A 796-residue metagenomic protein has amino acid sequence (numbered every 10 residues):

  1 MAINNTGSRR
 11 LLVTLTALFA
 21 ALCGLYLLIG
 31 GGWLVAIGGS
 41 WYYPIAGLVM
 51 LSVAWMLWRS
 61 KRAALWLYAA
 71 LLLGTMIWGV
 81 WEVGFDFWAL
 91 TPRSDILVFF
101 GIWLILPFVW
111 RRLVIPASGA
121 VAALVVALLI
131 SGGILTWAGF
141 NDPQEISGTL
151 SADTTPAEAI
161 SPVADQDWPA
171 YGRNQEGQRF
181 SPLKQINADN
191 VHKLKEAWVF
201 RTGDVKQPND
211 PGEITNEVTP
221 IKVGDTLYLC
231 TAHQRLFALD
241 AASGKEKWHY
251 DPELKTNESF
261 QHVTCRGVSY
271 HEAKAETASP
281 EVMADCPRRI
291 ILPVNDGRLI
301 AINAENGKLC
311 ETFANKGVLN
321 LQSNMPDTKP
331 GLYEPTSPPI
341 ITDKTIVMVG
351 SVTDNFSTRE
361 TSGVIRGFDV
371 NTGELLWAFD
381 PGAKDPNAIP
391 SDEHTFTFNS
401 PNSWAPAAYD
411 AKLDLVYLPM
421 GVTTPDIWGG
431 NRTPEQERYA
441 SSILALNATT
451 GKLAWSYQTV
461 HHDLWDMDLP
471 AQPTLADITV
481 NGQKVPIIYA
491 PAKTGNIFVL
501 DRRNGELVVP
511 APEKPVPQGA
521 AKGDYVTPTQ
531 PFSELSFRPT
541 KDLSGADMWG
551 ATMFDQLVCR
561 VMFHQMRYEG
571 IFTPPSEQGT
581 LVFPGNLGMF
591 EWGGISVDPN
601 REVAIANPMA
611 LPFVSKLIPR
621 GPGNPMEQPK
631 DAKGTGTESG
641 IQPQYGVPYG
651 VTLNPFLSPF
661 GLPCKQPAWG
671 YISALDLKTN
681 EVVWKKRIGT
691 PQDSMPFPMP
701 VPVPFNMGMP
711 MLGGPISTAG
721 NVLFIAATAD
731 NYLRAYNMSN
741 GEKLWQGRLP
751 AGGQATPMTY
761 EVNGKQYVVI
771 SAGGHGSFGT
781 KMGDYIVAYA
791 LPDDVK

Functional and structural regions predicted by a protein language model:
M1-T149: Topology signature of small-to-medium multi-pass alpha-helical membrane proteins
F99-P116, A120-P143, A241-E246, T264-H271 (+5 more regions): Hydrophobic or amphipathic alpha-helical targeting/insertion segments
G133-P182, T529-R538, L543-F554, G636-E638: N-terminal pre-domain segments of enzymes
L135-D165, N187-V191, E196, F200 (+4 more regions): N-terminal amphipathic, basic-rich helices that act as targeting or association modules
W168-G172, G212-H233, F260-R298, G331-T358 (+10 more regions): Repeat-blade elements of multi-bladed beta-propeller folds
Q175-S181, D204-D210, F237, D426-I427 (+1 more regions): Short, solvent-exposed loop/turn elements at domain surfaces
H192-V205, L236-E258, H262, H271-E276 (+11 more regions): Extracytoplasmic/lumenal domain signature
R502, P574-P575, T580-P612, L617-P619: Segments forming glycine/polar-rich beta-alpha architectures that bind adenosine-containing cofactors
